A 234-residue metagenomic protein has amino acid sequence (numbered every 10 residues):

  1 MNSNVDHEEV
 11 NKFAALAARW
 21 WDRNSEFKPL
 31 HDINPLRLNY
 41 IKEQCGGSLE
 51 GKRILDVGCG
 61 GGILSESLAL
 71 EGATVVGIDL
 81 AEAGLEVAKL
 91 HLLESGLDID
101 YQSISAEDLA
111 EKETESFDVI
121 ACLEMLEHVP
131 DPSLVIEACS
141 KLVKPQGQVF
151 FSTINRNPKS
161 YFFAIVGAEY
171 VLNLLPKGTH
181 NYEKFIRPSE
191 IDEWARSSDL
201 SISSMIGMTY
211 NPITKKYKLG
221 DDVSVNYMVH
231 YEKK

Functional and structural regions predicted by a protein language model:
M1-D22: N-terminal, positively charged/glycine-rich alpha-helical extensions of SAM-dependent methyltransferases
W21, A168-K177: Short glycine/proline- and charge-enriched loop/turn segments that cap or connect secondary-structure elements
R23-K42: Conserved SAM-binding loop and adjacent beta-strand
N39-G46, K52-K159, V229-Y231: Conserved SAM-binding loop
S160-Y170: Short, flexible, mixed-charge acidic loops at enzyme active sites
N173-E190: Acceptor-substrate binding/catalytic loop of class I
L200-N211: Conserved S-adenosyl-L-methionine
K216-K234: Core SAM-dependent methyltransferase catalytic element
